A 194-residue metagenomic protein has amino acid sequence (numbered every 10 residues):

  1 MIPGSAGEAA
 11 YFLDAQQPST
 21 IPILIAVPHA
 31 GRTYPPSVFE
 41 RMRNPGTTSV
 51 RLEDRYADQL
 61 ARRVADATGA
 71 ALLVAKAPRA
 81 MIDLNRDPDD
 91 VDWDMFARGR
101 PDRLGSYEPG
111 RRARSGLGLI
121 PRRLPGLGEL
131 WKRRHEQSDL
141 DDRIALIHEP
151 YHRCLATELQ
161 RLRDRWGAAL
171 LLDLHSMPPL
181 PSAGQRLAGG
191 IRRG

Functional and structural regions predicted by a protein language model:
M1-L171, S176-G194: N-terminal catalytic or cofactor-binding beta/alpha core of small enzyme domains
